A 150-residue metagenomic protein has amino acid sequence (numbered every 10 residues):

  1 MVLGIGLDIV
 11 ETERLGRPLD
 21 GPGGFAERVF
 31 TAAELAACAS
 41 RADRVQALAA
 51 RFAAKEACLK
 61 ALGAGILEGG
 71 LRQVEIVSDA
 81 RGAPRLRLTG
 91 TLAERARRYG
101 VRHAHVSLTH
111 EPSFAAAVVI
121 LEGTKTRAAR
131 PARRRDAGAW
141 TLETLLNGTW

Functional and structural regions predicted by a protein language model:
M1-W150: Core catalytic alpha/beta fold that binds nucleotide/phospho-ligands
